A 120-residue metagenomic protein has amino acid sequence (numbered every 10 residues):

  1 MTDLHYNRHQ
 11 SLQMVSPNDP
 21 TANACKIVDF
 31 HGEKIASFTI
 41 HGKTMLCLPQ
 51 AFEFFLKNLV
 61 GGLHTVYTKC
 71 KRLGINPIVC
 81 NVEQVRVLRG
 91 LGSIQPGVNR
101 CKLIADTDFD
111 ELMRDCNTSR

Functional and structural regions predicted by a protein language model:
M1-Q50, F54-K69, G74-E83, R89-R120: Intrinsically disordered, low-complexity effector regions of metazoan transcriptional regulators and cofactors
